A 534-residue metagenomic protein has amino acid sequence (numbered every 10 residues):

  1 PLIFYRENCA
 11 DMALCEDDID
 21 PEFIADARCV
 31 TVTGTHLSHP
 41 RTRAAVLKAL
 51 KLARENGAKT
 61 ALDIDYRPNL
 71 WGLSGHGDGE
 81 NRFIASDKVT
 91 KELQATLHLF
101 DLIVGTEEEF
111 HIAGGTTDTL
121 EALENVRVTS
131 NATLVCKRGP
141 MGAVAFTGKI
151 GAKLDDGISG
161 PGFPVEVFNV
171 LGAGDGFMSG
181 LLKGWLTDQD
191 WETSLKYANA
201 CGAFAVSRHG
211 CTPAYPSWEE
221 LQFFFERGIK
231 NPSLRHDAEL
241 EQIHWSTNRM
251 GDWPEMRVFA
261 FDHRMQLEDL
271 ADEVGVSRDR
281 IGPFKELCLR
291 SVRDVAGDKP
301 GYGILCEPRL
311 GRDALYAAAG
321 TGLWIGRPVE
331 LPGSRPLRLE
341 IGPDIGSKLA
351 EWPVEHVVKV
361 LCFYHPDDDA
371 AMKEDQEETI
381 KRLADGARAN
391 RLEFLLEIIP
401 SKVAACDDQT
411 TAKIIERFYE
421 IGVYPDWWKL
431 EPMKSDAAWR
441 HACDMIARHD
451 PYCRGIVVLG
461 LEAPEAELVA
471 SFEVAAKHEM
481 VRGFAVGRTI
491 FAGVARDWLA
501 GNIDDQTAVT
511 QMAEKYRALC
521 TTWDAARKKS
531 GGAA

Functional and structural regions predicted by a protein language model:
P1-G34, Q222-N231: Conserved N-terminal subdomain of the carbohydrate kinase-like
C29-N125, A132-C136, P140-K149, A387 (+1 more regions): Conserved beta-alpha-beta core of the PfkB/ribokinase-like small-molecule kinase fold
T35-S38, A49-R54, A58-T60, E340-L395: Hydrophobic alpha-helical segments and helix pairs
K51-E55, G115-A238: Conserved phosphate-binding/catalytic region of the ribokinase-like
N231-D368, Y424, E465-A475, E479-R482 (+1 more regions): Alpha/beta catalytic barrel-like cores
F259, E397, W428, G487: Conserved, mostly hydrophobic/aromatic
G303-E307, H356-Q376, D407, I414-Y419 (+2 more regions): Catalytic beta/alpha-barrel core
P366-G386, P432-R448, E465-L468: Active-site-adjacent beta->alpha loops and helix N-cap segments on the catalytic face of soluble alpha/beta enzymes
